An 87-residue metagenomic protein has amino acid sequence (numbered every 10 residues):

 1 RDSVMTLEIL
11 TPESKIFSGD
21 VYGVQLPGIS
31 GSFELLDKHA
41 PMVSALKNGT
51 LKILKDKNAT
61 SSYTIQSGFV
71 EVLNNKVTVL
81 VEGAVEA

Functional and structural regions predicted by a protein language model:
R1-V4: Short, Lys/Arg-enriched N-terminal segments with co-localized hydrophobic residues within the first ~10-30 amino acids
T6-A87: Compact, glycine-rich, soluble single-domain proteins
